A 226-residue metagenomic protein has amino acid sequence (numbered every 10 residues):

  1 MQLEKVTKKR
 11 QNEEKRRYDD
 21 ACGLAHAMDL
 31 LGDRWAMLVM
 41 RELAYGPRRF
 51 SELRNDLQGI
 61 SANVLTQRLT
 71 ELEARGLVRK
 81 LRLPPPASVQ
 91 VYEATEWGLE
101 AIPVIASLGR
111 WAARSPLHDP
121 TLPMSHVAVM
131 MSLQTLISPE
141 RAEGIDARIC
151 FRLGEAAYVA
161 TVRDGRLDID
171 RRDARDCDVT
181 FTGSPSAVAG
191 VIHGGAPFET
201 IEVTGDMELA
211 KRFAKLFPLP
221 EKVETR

Functional and structural regions predicted by a protein language model:
M1-M28: N-terminal leader segment of winged-helix/HTH proteins
C22-I60, R75: N-terminal helix-turn-helix DNA-binding core of bacterial DNA-binding proteins
G32, P84-S107: Basic, amphipathic "hinge/linker" alpha-helix immediately C-terminal to the N-terminal HTH DNA-binding motif
L65-R75: Basic amphipathic alpha-helical segments that dock to polyanions
W97-V159, L209-R226: Acidic, aliphatic-rich amphipathic alpha-helical segments
A174-R226: C-terminal interaction segments
